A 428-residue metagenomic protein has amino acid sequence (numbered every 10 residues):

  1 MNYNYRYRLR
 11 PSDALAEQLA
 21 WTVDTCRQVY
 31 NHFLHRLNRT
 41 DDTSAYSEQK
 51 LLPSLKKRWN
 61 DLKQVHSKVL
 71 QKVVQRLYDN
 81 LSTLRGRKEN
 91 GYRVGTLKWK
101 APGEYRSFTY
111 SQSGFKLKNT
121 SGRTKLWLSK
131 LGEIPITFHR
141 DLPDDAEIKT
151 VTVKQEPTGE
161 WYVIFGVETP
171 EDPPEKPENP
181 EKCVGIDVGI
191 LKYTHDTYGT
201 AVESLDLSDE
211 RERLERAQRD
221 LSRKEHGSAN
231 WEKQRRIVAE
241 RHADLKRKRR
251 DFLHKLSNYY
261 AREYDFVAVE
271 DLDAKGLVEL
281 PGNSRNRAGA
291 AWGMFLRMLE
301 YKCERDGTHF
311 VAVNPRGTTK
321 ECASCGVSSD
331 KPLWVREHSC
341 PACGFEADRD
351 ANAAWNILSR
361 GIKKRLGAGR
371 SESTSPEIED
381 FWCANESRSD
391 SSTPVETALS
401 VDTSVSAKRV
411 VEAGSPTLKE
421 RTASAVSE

Functional and structural regions predicted by a protein language model:
M1-K72: Gly/serine-rich nucleotide phosphate-binding loop at the start of the catalytic core of nucleotide/ADP-ribose-handling
N2, N286, A290-E428: Positively charged, low-complexity nucleic-acid-binding target-recognition regions
P11, N179-T197, D350: Gly/Thr-rich phosphate-binding beta-strand-loop-beta motif of the actin/hexokinase/Hsp70
K50-E156: Acidic carboxylate diad motif detector
E160-V184, H338: A short acidic-Thr-Gly-centered motif at the start of a beta-strand
V163-P170, E240-E263: Phosphate-interacting basic helix/loop segments used at nucleotide- and nucleic-acid interfaces
K192-K233: Metal-dependent catalytic core segments for phosphate chemistry
